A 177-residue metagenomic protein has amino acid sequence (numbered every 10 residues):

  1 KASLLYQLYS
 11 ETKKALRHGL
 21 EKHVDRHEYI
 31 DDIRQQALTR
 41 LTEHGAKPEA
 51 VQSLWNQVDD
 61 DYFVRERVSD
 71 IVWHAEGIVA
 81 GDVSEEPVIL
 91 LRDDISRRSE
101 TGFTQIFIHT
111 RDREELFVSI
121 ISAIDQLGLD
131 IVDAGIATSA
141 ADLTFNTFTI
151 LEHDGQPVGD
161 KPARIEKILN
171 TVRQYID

Functional and structural regions predicted by a protein language model:
K1-D177: Regulatory modules associated with amino-acid/nitrogen control
